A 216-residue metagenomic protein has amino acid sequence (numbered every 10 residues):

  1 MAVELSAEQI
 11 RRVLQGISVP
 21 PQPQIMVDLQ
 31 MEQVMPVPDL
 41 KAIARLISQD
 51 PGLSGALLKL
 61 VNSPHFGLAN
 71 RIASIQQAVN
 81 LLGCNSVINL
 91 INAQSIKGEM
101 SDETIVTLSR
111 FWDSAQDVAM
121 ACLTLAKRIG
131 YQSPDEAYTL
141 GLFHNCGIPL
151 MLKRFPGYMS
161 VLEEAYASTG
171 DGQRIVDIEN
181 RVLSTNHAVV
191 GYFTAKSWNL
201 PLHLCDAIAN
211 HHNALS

Functional and structural regions predicted by a protein language model:
M1-E163, Q173-S216: Conserved alpha-helical "signature site" that marks functionally important helical segments or helix/loop junctions
Y166-G170: GAF sensory/regulatory domain recognition with acknowledged cross-activation on helical regulatory dimers
